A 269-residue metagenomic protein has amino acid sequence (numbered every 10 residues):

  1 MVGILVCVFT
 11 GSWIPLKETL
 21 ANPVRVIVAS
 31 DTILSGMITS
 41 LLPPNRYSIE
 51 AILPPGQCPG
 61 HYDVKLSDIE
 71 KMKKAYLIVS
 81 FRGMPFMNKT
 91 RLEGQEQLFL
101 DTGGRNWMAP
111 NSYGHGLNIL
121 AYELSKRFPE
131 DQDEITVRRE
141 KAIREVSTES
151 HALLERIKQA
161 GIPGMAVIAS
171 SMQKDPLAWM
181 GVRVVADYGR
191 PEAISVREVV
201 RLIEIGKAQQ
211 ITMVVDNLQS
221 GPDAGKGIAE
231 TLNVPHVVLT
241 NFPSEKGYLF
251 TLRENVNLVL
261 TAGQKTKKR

Functional and structural regions predicted by a protein language model:
L5-P23: Bacterial Sec-dependent signal peptides at the C-terminal "C-region" and cleavage site
R25-V26, I211-R269: Structured C-terminal subdomain patch of bacterial secreted/periplasmic proteins
I27-D31, G164-M172: Short periplasmic/luminal acceptor-recognition loop of GT-C membrane glycosyltransferases, typified by
I33-S35, M84-F86, M172-K174, S220-G221: Alpha-helix capping/helix-boundary segments
L42-D68, Q173-L202, V237-T251: Alpha-helical, coiled-coil/dimerization segments enriched in small aliphatic residues
N45-R127, A224-T231: Acidic/His-rich segments in extracytoplasmic proteins that coordinate ligands and/or metal ions
L77-F81, A166-I168, T212-L218: Periplasmic-binding protein-like
E96-A166, P243-R269: Extracytoplasmic substrate-binding proteins
